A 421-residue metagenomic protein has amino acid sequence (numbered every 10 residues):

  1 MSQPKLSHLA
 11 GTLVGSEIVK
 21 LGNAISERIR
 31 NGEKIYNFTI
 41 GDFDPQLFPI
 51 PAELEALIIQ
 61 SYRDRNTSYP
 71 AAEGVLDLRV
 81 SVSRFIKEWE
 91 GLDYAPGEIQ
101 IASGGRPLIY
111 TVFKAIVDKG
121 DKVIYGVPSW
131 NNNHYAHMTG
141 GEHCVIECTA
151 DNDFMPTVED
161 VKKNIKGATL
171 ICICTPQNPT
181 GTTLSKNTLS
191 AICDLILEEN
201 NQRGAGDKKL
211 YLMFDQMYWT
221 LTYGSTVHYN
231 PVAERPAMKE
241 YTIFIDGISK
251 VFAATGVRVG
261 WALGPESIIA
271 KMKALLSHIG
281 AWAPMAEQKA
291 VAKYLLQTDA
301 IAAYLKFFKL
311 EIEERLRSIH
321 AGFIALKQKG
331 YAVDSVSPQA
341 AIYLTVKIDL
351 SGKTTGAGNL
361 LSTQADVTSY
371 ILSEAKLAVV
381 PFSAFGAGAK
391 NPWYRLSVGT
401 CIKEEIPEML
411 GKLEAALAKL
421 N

Functional and structural regions predicted by a protein language model:
S2-S7, G11-G104, T111, L295-Q297 (+3 more regions): N-terminal small-domain helix-loop-helix segment of the aminotransferase-like
L21, F38, I58, V82 (+13 more regions): Generic structural signal for small/hydrophobic residues in well-ordered secondary structure, especially within
E55-A56, S81, E234-E313, R317-Q328 (+2 more regions): Conserved core segment of the aminotransferase class I/II
Q60-D207, W219-P236, S362-T363, G411 (+1 more regions): Conserved core of the PLP fold type I
R84, L360-L361, Y370-V379, F385-N421: PLP-dependent enzyme catalytic core of the Aspartate aminotransferase-like
Y125, V145, I173, L212-F214 (+2 more regions): Hydrophobic residues in well-ordered beta-strands that form the structural core
L276, K353-A365: Short, surface-exposed loop/helix-turn segments at secondary-structure junctions that function as lids/hinges flanking
A292, K306-H320, A332-T355: Conserved glycine-rich beta-strand-loop-beta hairpin in the small C-terminal domain of fold type I
